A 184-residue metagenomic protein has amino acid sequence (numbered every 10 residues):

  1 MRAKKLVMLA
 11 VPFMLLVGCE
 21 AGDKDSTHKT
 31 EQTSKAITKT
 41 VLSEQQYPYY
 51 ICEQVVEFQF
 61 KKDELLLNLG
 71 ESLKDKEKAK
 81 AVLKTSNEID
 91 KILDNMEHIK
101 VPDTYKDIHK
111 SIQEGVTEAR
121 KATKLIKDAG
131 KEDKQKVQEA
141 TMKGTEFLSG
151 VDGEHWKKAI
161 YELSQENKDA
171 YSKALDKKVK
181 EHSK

Functional and structural regions predicted by a protein language model:
M1-V7: Bacterial N-terminal signal peptides that target proteins for export
L15-G18: C-terminal motif of bacterial Sec signal peptides marking the signal peptidase cleavage site
E20-G22: Bacterial signal peptide processing site
K35-V82, A129-K184: C-terminal amphipathic alpha-helix
E57, K61, T85-N95, G115-E118 (+1 more regions): Amphipathic, well-ordered alpha-helical segments in soluble domains
D90-E114, A129-K131, E162-L163: Short, solvent-exposed, charged loop/turn and helix-capping segments that join or cap alpha-helices on peripheral
I108-S111, A119-Q135, E139: Long, charged/polar, surface-exposed segments that mediate recognition or autoinhibition
